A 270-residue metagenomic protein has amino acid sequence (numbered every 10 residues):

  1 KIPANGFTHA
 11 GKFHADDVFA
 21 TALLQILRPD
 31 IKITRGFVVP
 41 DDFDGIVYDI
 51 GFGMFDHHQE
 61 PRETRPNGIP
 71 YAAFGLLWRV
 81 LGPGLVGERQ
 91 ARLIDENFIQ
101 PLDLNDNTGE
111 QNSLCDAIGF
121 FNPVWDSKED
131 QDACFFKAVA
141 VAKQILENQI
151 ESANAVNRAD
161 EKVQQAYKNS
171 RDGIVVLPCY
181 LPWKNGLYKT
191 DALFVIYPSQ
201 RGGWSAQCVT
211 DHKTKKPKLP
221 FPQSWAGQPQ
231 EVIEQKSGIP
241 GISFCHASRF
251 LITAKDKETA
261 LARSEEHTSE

Functional and structural regions predicted by a protein language model:
P3-G45, D49: N-terminal ordered "arm"
T8, D49-I50, H57, C208-T210: Pocket-edge structural micro-motifs
A15-D17, T21, V38, R62-G68 (+2 more regions): C-terminal accessory domains and tails appended to enzymatic cores
L24-L27, V80-G84, L102-D106, K128 (+2 more regions): Generic structural signal for hydrophobic core residues of well-folded globular domains
L27-I31, G82-Q90, D126, T214: Short helix-capping/linker segments at secondary-structure and domain boundaries
I31-D41, G87-L104, F135-F136, V156-N157: Short alpha-helical "patches" and their helix-cap loops
V39-D44, G53-M54, G186-Y188: Short loop/helix-cap segments at secondary-structure boundaries that form the rim of catalytic
G45-P123: A basic- and aromatic-enriched beta-loop-alpha substructure that forms the phosphate/nucleotide- and DNA/RNA-contacting
